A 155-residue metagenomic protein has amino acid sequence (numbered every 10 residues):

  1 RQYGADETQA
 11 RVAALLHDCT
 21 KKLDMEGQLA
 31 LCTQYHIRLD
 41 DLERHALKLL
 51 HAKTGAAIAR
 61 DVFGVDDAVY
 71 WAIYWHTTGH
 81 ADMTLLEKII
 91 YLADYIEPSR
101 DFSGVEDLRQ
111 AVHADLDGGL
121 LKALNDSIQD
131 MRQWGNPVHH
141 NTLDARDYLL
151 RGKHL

Functional and structural regions predicted by a protein language model:
R1-Q2, N136: Charged/polar interaction segments and conserved charged motifs
Q2-K122: Divalent metal-dependent catalytic cores for phosphoryl transfer on phosphate-bearing substrates
A114-P137: Long, amphipathic alpha-helical surface segments
Q129-L155: Charged phosphate-binding loop/patch that engages nucleotide di/tri-phosphates or the phosphate backbone of nucleic
